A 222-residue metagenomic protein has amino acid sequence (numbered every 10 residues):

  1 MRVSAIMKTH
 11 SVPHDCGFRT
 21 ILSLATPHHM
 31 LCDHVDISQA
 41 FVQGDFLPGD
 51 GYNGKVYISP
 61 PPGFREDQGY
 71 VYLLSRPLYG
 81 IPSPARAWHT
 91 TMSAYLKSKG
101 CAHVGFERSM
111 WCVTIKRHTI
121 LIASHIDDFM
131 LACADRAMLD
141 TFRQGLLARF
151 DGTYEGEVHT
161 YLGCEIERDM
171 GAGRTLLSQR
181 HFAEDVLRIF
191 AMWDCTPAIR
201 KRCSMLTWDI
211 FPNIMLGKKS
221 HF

Functional and structural regions predicted by a protein language model:
M1-F222: Long, low-complexity, charge-biased intrinsically disordered regions
